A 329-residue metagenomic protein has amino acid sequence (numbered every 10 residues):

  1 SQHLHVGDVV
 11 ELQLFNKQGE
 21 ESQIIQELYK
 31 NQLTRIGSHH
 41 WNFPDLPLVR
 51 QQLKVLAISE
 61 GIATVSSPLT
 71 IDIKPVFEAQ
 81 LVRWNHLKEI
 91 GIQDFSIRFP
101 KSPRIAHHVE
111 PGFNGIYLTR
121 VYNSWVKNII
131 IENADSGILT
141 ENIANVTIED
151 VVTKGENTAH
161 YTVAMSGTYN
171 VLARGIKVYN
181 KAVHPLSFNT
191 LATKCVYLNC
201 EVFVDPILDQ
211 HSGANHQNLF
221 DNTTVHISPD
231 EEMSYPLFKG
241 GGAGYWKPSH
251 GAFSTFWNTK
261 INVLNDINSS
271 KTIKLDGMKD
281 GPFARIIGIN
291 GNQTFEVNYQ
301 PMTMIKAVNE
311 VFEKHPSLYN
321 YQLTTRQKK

Functional and structural regions predicted by a protein language model:
S1-L48, I58, S66, D72: Autoprocessing Asn-cyclization modules and mimics
G37-Q51, A106-H107, N128-I130, K154-G155 (+1 more regions): Short, solvent-exposed secondary-structure boundary motifs
D45-P100: Extended acidic/polar, glycine-enriched regions that form or flank non-catalytic beta-rich accessory modules
I71, K101-F113: Extracellular/oxidizing-compartment recognition motifs
L81-N85, R104-I105, N114-R120, D135-N142 (+5 more regions): Glycine-rich beta-solenoid repeat tracts in large extracellular/virion proteins
K88-F99, Y122-N133, A144-N157, G167-V183 (+4 more regions): Right-handed parallel beta-helix
T140, N199, S212-K329: Extracellular beta-rich repeat passengers
